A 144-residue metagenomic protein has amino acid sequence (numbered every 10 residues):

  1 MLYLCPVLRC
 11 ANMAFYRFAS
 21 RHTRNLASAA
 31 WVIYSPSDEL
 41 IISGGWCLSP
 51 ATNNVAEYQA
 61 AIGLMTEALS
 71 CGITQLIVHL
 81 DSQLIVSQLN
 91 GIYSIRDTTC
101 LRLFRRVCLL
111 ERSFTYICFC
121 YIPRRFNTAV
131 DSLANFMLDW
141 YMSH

Functional and structural regions predicted by a protein language model:
L2-T74: RNase H-like nuclease fold core
A19-T23, I62-L133: RNase H catalytic domain
I41, F104, H144: A shared catalytic/ligand-binding motif for oxyanion handling
S132-H144: Structured, non-transmembrane catalytic/binding cores
